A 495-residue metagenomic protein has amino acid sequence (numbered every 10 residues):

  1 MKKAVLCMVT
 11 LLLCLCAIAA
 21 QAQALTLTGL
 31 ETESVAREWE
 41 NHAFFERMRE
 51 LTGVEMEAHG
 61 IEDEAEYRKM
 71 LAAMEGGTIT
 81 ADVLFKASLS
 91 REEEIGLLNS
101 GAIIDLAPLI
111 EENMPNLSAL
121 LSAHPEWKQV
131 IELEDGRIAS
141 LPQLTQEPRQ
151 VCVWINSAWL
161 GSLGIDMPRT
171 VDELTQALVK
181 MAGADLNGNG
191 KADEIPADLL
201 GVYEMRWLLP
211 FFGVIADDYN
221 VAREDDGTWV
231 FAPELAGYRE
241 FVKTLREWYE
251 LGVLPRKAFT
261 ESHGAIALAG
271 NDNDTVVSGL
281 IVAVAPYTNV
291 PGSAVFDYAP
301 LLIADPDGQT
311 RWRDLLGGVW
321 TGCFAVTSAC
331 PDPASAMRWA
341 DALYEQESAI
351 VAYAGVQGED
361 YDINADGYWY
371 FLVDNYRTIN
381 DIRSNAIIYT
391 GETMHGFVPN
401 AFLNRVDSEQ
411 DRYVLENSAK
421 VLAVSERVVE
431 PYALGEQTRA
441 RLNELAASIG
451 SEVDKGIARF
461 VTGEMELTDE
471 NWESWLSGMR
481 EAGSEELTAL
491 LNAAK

Functional and structural regions predicted by a protein language model:
C7-A17: Bacterial N-terminal signal peptides
A20-E173, W207, A216-V221, D226-P233 (+2 more regions): Conserved N-terminal structural module of periplasmic/extracytoplasmic solute-binding proteins
Q23-L27, T52-M56, G77-D82, A102-I104 (+6 more regions): Loop/turn elements at helix/coil->beta-strand transitions in domains of secreted/extracellular proteins
E31-T32, A342-T462: Conserved small-residue motifs centered on glycine
E66-A73, L89-E92, H124-E126, T175-D185 (+5 more regions): Short alpha-helical segments and helix-capping/turn motifs at coil-helix boundaries
I95-G96, V202-Y219, R246-G396: Extracytoplasmic/periplasmic substrate-binding proteins
A107, E132-R206, N220-N273, V326-S335 (+3 more regions): Helix-loop-helix "hinge/cap" segment bordering the ligand-binding cleft or interdomain interface
